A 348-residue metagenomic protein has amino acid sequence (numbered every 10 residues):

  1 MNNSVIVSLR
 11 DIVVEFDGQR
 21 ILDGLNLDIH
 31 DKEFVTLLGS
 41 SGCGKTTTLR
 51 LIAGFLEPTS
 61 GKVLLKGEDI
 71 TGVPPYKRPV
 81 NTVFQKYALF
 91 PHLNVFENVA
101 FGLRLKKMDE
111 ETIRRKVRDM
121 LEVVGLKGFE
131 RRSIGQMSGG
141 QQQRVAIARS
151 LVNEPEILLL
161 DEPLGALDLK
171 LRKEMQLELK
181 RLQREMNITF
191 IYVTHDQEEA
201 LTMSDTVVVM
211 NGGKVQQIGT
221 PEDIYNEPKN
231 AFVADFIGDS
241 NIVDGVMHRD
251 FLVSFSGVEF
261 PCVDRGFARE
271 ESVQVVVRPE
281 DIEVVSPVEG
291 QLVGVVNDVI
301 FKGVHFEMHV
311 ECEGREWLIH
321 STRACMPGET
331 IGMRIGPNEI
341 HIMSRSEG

Functional and structural regions predicted by a protein language model:
V7, L22-G24: Conserved structural motif at the start of ABC-family nucleotide-binding domains
L25-T36, F90: Pre-Walker A (P-loop) beta-loop-beta motif of ABC nucleotide-binding domains
F34, P75-Q85, L89-F232: ABC ATPase nucleotide-binding domains
L38-S40: The feature captures the beta-strand-to-loop junction immediately N-terminal to the Walker
A53: Helix-to-loop junction immediately C-terminal to a conserved catalytic motif
T59-K62, T112, G212, D244: Conserved coupling/switch loops of ABC nucleotide-binding domains, chiefly the family-specific signature
G61-D69: Conserved ABC transporter NBD signature motif
S240, F251-G348: Non-catalytic connector elements of ABC transporters
